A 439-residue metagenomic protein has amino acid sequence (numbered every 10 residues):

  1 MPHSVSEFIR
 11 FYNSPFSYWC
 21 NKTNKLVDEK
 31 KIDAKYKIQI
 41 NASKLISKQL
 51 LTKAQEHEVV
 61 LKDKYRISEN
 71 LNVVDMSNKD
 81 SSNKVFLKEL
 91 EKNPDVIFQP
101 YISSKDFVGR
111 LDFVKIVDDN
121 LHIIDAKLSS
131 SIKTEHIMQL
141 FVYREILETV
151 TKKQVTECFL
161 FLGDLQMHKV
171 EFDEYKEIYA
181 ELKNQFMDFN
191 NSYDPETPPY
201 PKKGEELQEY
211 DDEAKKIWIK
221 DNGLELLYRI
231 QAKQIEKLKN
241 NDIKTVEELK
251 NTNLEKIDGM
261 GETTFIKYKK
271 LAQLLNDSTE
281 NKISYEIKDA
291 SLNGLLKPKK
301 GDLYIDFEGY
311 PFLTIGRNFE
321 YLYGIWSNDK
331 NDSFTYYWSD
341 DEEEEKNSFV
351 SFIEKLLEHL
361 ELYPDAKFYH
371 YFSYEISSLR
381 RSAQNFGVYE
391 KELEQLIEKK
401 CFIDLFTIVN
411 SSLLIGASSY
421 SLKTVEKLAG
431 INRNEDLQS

Functional and structural regions predicted by a protein language model:
M1-I116: Metal-dependent nuclease catalytic cores that hydrolyze phosphodiester bonds in DNA/RNA, characterized by
C20-N21, L111, T134, L227 (+5 more regions): Short helix/loop capping segments that flank catalytic or ligand/cofactor-binding pockets
K22-T23, V74, P198-K203, I283-K288 (+1 more regions): Short coil/turn segments at secondary-structure boundaries
A54, E58, Y179-L182, D242-I243: Short amphipathic alpha-helical coiled-coil/interface segments
I67, I243, L254, V388 (+1 more regions): Short aromatic/hydrophobic-glycine micro-motifs
N78-D80, E89, N93-S104, V108-N190 (+1 more regions): Conserved DEDDh/DEDDy metal-dependent 3′-5′ exonuclease domain
E171-K237: Long, highly charged, low-complexity intrinsically disordered interaction regions that mediate electrostatic DNA/RNA
Q208-S327, S333-F334: C-terminal extensions
